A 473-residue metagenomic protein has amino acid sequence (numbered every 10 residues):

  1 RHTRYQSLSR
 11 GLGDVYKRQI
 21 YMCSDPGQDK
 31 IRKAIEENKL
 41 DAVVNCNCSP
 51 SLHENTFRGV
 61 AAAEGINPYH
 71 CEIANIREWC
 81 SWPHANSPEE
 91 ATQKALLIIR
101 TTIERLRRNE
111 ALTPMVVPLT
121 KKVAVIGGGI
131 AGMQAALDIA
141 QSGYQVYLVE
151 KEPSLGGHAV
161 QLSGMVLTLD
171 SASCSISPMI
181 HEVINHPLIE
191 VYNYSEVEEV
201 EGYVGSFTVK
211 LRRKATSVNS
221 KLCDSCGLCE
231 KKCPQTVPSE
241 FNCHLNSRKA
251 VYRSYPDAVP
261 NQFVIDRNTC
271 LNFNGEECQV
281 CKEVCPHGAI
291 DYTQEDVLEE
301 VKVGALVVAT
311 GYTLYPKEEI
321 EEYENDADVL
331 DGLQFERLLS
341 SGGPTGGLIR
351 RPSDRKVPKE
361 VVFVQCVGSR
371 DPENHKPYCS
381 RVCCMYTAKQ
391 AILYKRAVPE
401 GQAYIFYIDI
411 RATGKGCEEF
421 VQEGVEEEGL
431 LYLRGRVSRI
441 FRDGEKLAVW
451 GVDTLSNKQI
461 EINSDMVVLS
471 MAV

Functional and structural regions predicted by a protein language model:
R1-Y16: Single conserved hydrophobic/aromatic residue that forms the stacking wall/gate of nucleotide- or nucleobase-binding
D14, K33, G59-N75, E89-L97 (+5 more regions): N-terminal glycine-rich dinucleotide-binding loop that anchors FAD/FMN and/or NAD(P) in oxidoreductases
D14-E37, E54, A63, I76: Metallocofactor- and cofactor-centric catalytic cores in central/energy metabolism, strongly enriched
S24-P26, I35-N38, S81-N86, A91-G156 (+4 more regions): Rossmann-like dinucleotide/flavin-binding elements
C46-N47, A309-T310, V364, S464 (+1 more regions): Short, well-ordered coil/turn residues at beta-beta hairpins and beta-strand->alpha-helix junctions within
N219, L298-A305, N457-M466: Core beta-strand elements of the Rossmann-like FAD/NAD(P) dinucleotide-binding domain in flavoenzyme oxidoreductases
E419-V473: C-terminal catalytic lobe of FAD-dependent flavoproteins
